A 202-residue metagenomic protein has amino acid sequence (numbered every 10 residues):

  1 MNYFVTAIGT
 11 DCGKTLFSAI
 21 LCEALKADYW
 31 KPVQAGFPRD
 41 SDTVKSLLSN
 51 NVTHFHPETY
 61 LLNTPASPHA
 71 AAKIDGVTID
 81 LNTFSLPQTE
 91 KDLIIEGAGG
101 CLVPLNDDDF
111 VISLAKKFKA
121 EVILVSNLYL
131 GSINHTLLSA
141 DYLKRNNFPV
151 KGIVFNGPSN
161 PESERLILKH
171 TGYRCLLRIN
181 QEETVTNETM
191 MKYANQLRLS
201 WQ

Functional and structural regions predicted by a protein language model:
M1-V5, K91-I95, V122: Generic beta-sheet signal
N2, G100-R178, T184: Conserved catalytic-core segment of NTP-binding enzymes
F4-A19: Glycine-rich phosphate-binding P-loop
L16-T78: N-terminal phosphate/diphosphate-binding loop that engages ATP/GTP or pyrophosphate donors across diverse enzyme folds
E23-D28, N50, Q88-D92, K119-E121 (+1 more regions): Short glycine/proline-enriched coil/turn segments at helix->beta-strand junctions
S41-L48, S163-G172, K192-Y193: Short, aromatic/basic amphipathic alpha-helical patches
S67-L105, I112: Phosphate-binding/switch loop-helix module in NTP-utilizing enzymes
N187-Q202: NTP-binding/hydrolysis catalytic cores, primarily Walker-type P-loop NTPases
